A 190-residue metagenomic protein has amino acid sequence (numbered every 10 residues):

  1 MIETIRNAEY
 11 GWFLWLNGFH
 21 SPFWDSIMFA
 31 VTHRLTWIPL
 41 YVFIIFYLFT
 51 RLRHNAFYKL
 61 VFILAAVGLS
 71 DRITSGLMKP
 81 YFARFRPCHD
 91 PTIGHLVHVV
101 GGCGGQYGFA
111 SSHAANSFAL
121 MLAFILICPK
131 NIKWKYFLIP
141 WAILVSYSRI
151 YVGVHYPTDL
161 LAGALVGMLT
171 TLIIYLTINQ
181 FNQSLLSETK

Functional and structural regions predicted by a protein language model:
M1-L40, T74-G105, T189-K190: N-terminal transmembrane-helix/juxtamembrane module of multi-pass inner/ER membrane proteins
G18, H33-W37, T50, H54 (+2 more regions): Membrane-interface junctions
F23-W24, R53-K59, K130-Y136: Membrane-helix interface segments
T32-R51, H113-F124: Hydrophobic alpha-helical transmembrane segments
R34-L35, P39, L60, L64 (+1 more regions): Alpha-helical transmembrane segments
I44, L69, I73-M78, T170-I178: Alpha-helical membrane-inserting segments
I45-T74: Interfacial segments of alpha-helical transmembrane regions
V97-K190: Membrane-embedded catalytic cores of phosphoryl/pyrophosphoryl-handling enzymes
